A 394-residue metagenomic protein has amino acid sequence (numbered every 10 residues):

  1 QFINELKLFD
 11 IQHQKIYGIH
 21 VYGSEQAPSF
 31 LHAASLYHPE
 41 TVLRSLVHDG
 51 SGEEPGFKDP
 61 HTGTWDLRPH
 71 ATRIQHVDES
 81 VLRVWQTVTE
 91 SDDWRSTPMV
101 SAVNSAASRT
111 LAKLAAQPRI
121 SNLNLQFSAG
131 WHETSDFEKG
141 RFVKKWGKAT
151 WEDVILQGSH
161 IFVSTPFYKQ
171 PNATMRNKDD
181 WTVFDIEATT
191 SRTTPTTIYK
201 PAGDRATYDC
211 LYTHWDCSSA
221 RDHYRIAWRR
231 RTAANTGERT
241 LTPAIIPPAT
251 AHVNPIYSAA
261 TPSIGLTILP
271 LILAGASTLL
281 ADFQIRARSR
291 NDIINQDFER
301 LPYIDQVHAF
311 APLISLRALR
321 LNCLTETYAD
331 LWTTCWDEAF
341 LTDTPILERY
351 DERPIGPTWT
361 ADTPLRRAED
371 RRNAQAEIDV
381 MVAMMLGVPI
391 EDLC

Functional and structural regions predicted by a protein language model:
Q1-C394: S-adenosyl-L-methionine
